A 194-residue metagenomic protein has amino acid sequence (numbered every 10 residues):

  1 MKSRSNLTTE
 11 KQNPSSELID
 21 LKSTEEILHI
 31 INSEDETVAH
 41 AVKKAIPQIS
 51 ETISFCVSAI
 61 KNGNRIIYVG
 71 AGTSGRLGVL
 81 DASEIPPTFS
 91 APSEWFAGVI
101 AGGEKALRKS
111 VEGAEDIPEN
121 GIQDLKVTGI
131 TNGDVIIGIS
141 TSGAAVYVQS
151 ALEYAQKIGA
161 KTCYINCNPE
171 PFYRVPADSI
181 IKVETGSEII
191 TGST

Functional and structural regions predicted by a protein language model:
M1-A41: Cofactor-/ligand-binding subdomain signature composed of acidic, glycine-rich, tryptophan-containing flexible loops
I19-S23, Q48, G113-N120: Short secondary-structure boundary/capping elements
E34-K44, S110, V135-G138: Short, basic, glycine/proline-bearing loop/turn elements
D35, V42, I49, N64-V79: N-terminal Rossmann-like NAD(P)+-binding subdomain of aldehyde/semialdehyde dehydrogenases
K44-A59: A short, well-structured juxtamembrane/interface segment
A59-I60, A155: A generic structural signal for well-ordered alpha-helical segments
I67-T194: Glycine-rich phosphate-binding loops that contact phosphosugars or nucleotide phosphates
